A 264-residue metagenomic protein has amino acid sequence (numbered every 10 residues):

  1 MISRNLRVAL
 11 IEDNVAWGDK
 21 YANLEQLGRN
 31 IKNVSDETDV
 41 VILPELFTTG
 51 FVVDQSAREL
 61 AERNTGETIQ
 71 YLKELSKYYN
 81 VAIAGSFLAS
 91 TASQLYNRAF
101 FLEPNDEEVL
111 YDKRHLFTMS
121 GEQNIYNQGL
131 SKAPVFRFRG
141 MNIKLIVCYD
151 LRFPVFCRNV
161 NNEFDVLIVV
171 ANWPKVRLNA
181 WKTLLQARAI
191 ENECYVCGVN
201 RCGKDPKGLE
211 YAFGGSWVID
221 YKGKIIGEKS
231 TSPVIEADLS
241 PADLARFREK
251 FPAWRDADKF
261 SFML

Functional and structural regions predicted by a protein language model:
S3-L10: Extreme N-terminal starter segment of soluble prokaryotic enzymes
E12-W17: Short polar catalytic/cofactor-binding loops
K20, E25-P104, L110, P174-A187: Cys-nucleophile CN-hydrolase/nitrilase-fold catalytic domain and related Cys-dependent amidase chemistry that acts on
D39-V40, I143, V166: Structural motif
E67-A84, R152-V234: CN hydrolase (nitrilase-like) catalytic-core segments centered on the catalytic cysteine and neighboring Lys/Glu
G85-F87, R98-F101, P134, S216-V218 (+1 more regions): Short beta-strand scaffold segments in enzyme catalytic cores
S90-N162, V176-T183, R246-A253, M263: Active-site catalytic loop in hydrolytic enzyme cores
F213-L264: Long hydrophobic alpha-helical segments typical of transmembrane helices together with their membrane-interfacial
